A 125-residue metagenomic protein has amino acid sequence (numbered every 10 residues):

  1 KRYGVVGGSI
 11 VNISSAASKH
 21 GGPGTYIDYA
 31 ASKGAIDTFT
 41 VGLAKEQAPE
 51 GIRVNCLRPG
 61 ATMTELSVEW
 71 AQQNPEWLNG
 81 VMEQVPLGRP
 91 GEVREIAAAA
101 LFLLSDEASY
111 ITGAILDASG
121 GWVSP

Functional and structural regions predicted by a protein language model:
R2, K45-P49, S109: Alpha-helical segment proximal to the catalytic Tyr-Lys
V6, H20-I27, P49-E50, G88 (+1 more regions): Active-site loop immediately N-terminal to the catalytic Tyr-X3-Lys motif of short-chain dehydrogenase/reductase
S15: Residue(s) in the substrate-gating loop at a strand-loop-helix junction that position the organic substrate next
G24-T25, P49, A61-Q84, E95: A glycine/serine/threonine-rich, flexible loop-to-helix segment that serves as the NAD(P) cofactor-binding "lid"
S32: Active-site helix of classical SDR
R53-M63, L104, D117-S119: Conserved SDR Rossmann-fold cofactor-binding beta-strand/turn motif
V85-I96, E107: A conserved structural motif in NAD(P)-dependent oxidoreductases
L101, T112-P125: Short C-terminal tail/terminal secondary-structure segment of NAD(P)H-dependent dehydrogenase/reductase domains
